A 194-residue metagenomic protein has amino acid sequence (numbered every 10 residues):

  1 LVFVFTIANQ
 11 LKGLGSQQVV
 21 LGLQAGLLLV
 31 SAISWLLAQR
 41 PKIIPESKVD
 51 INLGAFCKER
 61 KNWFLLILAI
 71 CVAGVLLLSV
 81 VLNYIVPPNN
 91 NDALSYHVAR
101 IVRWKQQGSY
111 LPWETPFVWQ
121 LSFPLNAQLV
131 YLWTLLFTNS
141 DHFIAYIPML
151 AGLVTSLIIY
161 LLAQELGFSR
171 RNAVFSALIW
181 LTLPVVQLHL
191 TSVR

Functional and structural regions predicted by a protein language model:
L1-C57: Membrane-embedded, hydrophobic transmembrane alpha-helices
V2-F3, L28-L37, F143-G167: Transmembrane-helix motifs of polytopic, lipid-linked glycan transferases
V19-L28, L125, Y146-V154, T182: Membrane-embedded alpha-helical segments of multi-pass membrane proteins, especially the transmembrane helices
A32-W35, W63-N90: Transmembrane signal-anchor helices characteristic of membrane glycosylation enzymes that use polyprenol
V86-R100, Q106-V130, T138-H142: Extracytoplasmic catalytic/substrate-binding loops of multi-pass membrane glycan-assembly enzymes
F117, L188-R194: Short acidic/glycine- and proline-prone juxtamembrane loop motifs at membrane-interface regions of multi-pass membrane
D141-F143, I159-V185: Transmembrane-helix signature of polytopic, membrane-embedded enzymes that assemble or transfer cell-envelope glycans
